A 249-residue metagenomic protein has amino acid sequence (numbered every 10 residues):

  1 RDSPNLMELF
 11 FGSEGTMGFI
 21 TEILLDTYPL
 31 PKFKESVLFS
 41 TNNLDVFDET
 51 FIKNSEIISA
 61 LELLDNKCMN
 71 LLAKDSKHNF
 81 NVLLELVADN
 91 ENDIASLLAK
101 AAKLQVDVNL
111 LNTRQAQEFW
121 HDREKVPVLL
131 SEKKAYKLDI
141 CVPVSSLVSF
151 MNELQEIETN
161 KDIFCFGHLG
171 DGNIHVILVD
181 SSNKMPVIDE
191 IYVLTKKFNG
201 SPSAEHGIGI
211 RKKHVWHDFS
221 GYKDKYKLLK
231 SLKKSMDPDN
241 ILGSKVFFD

Functional and structural regions predicted by a protein language model:
R1-E14: Conserved mixed alpha/beta core segments that line enzyme active sites in large multi-domain catalysts
L9-G12, I140, G167, S203-A204 (+2 more regions): Short conserved micro-motifs on helix faces and helix-strand junctions that flank and scaffold key functional residues
F11-S13, F19-E190, L194-F198: C-terminal substrate-recognition/cap domain of FAD-linked oxidoreductases
K67, Q117, R211-K212, D249: Short secondary-structure capping/turn micro-motifs that flank functional sites
T159, K196, G200-S203, K234-D237: Hydrophobic alpha-helix feature that most strongly marks membrane-spanning transmembrane helices and their immediate
S182-D189, L194, G207-V215, F219 (+1 more regions): Shared catalytic-loop signature of beta/alpha-barrel
S201-I208, G243-K245: Short acidic/histidine-rich active-site segments
K212-D249: Activity-critical C-terminal alpha-helical subdomain
